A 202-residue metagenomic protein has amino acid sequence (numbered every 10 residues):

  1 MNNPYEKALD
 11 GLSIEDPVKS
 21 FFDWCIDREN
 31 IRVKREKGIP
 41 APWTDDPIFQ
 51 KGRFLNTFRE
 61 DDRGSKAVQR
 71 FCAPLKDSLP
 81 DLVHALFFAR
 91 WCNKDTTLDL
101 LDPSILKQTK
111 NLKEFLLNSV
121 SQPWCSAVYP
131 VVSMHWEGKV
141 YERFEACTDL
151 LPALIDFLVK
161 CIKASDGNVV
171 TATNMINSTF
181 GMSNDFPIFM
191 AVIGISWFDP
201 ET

Functional and structural regions predicted by a protein language model:
M1-K139, W197-F198: Structure-specific DNA junction-binding interface
S119-G181: Helix-hairpin-helix/helix-loop-helix acidic hairpins
D166-T202: Catalytic DNA-binding helix-loop module of base-excision-repair DNA glycosylases/AP lyases
